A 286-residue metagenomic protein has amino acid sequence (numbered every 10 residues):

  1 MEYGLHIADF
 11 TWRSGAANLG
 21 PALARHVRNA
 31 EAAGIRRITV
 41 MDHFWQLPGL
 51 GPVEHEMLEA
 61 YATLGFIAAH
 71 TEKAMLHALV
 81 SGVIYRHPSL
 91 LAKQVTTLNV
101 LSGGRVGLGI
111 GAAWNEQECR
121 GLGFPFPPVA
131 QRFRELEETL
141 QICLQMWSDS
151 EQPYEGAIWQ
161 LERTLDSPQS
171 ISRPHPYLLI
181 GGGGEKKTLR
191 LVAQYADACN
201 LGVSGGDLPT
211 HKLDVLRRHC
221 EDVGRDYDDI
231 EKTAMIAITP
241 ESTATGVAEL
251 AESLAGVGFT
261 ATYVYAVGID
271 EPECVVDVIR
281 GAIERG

Functional and structural regions predicted by a protein language model:
M1-H70, P176, Y265, I269 (+1 more regions): N-terminal beta1-alpha1-beta2 module of alpha/beta enzyme domains
Y3-I7, I38-V40, M75-L79, V106-I110 (+4 more regions): Hydrophobic faces of well-ordered beta-strands that scaffold small-molecule active sites in alpha/beta enzyme cores
I7, N29-E31, R36, A130-P174 (+1 more regions): An alpha-helical appendage that flanks or caps ligand/catalytic pockets
D9, F44-W45, G82, A112-E116 (+4 more regions): Active-site-proximal loop/turn and secondary-structure-junction residues that shape catalytic pockets, frequently
A17-A30, L91-Q94, G181-Q194, S242-A255 (+1 more regions): Short, acidic/polar
G34, H70-K73, S102, L191-C199 (+1 more regions): Glycine-enriched alpha-helix->loop->beta-strand junction motifs that scaffold or abut catalytic
L50-G51, A78, I84-Y195, T210-D222 (+1 more regions): Internal, glycine-rich beta/alpha segment that forms the wall or movable "lid" of small-molecule/cofactor binding
G65, A69-H87: Structural motif corresponding to the early beta-alpha repeats
